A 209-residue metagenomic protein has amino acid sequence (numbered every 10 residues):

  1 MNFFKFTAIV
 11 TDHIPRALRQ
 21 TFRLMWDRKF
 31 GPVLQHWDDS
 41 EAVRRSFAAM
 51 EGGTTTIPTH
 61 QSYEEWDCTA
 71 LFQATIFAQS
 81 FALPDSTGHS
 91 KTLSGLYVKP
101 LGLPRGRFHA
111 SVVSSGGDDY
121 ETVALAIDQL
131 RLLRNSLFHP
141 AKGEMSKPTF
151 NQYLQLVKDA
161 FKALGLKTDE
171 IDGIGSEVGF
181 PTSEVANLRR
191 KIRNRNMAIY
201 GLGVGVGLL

Functional and structural regions predicted by a protein language model:
M1-S136, P140-K191, R195: Feature for intrinsically disordered/low-complexity regulatory segments and propeptides
L188-L209: Long, hydrophobic or amphipathic alpha-helical segments
